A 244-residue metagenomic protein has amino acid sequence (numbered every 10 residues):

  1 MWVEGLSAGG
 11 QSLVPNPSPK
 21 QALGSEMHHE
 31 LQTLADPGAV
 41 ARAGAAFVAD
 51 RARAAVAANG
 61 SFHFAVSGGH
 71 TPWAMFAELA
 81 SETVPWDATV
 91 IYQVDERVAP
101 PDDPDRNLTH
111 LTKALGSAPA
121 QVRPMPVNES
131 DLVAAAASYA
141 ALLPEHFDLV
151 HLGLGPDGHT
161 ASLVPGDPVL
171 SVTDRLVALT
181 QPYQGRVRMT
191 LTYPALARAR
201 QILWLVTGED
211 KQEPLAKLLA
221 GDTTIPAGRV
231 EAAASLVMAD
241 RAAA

Functional and structural regions predicted by a protein language model:
E26-F64: N-terminal glycine-/serine-/threonine-rich phosphate-binding loop
H28, W86-H151: Ligand-binding beta-strand-loop-alpha-helix segment within the catalytic cores of soluble metabolic enzymes
A57-A80: Glycine-rich N-terminal segment of FAD-binding domains in flavoprotein oxidoreductases, spanning the beta-loop-helix
V66-T71, L152-P156, T207: Glycine-rich beta-strand-to-loop/alpha-helix junction loops that act as flexible
E78-W86, T109-T112, P165-T173: A glycine- and small-aliphatic-rich helix-loop capping segment at beta-alpha/alpha-beta transitions that lines
L149-P194: Class I SAM-dependent methyltransferase SAM-binding "motif I" and its flanking Rossmann-like core
R198-A244: C-terminal functional extensions of proteins
